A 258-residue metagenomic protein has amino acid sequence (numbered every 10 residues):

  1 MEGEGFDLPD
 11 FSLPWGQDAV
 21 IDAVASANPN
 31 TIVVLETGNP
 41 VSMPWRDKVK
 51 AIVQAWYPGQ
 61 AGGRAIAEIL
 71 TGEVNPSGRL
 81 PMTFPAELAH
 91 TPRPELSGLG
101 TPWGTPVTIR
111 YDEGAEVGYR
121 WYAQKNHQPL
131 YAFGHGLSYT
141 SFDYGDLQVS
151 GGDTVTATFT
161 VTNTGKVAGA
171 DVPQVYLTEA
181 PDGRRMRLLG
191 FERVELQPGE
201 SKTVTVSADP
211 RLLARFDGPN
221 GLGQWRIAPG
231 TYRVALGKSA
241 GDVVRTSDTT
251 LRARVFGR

Functional and structural regions predicted by a protein language model:
M1-R258: C-terminal non-catalytic regions of proteins with extracellular/luminal or membrane-system context
